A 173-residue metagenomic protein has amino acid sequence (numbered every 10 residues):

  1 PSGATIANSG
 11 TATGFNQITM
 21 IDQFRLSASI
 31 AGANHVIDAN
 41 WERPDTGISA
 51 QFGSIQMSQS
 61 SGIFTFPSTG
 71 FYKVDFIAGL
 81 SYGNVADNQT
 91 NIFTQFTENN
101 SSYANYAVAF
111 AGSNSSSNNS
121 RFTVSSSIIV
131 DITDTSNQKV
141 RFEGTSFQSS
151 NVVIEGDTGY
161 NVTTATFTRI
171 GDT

Functional and structural regions predicted by a protein language model:
P1-S2, I6-N8, A12-G14, I154: Extracellular beta-strand solenoids
G14-T173: Extracellular jelly-roll beta-sandwich "head" domains, especially the C-terminal globular C1q domain
